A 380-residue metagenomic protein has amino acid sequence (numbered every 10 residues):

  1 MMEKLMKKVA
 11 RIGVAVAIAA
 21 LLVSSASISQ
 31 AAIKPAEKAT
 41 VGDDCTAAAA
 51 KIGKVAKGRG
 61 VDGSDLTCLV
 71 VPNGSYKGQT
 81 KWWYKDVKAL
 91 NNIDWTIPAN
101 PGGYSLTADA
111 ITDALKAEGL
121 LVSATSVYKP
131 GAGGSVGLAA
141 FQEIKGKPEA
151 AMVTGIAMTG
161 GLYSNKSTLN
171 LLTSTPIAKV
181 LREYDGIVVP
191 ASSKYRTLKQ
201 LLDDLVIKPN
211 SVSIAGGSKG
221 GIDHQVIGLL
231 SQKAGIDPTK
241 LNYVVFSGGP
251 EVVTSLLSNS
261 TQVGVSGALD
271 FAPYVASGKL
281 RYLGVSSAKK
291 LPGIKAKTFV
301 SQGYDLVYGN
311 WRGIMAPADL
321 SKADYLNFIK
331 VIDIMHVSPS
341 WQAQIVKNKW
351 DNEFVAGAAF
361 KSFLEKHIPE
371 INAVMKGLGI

Functional and structural regions predicted by a protein language model:
D86-L171, K219, G235-V263, N352-V355 (+1 more regions): N-terminal (or domain-start) structured segment
T96-A99, Y184-K194, W311-D324: A bilobed periplasmic-binding-protein/Venus flytrap-type ligand-binding module shared by bacterial periplasmic
E149-M152, T168-G186, S213-A215, Y304-D305 (+1 more regions): A structural signal for short loop-to-beta-strand junctions that line the ligand-binding cleft of periplasmic/secreted
M152-T159, S164, G248-G249, V265-F271 (+3 more regions): Beta->alpha turn/N-cap motifs
P190-N210, Q302: Flexible hinge/capping segments at coil-to-helix
S211, A215-A296: Ligand-binding pocket segment of bilobal, Venus flytrap-like solute-binding proteins
D270-P339, K366-E370: C-terminal lobe and pocket-closing loops of periplasmic/extracytoplasmic Venus-flytrap solute-binding proteins
K322-I380: An extracytoplasmic/periplasmic, membrane-proximal ligand-sensing/linker region
